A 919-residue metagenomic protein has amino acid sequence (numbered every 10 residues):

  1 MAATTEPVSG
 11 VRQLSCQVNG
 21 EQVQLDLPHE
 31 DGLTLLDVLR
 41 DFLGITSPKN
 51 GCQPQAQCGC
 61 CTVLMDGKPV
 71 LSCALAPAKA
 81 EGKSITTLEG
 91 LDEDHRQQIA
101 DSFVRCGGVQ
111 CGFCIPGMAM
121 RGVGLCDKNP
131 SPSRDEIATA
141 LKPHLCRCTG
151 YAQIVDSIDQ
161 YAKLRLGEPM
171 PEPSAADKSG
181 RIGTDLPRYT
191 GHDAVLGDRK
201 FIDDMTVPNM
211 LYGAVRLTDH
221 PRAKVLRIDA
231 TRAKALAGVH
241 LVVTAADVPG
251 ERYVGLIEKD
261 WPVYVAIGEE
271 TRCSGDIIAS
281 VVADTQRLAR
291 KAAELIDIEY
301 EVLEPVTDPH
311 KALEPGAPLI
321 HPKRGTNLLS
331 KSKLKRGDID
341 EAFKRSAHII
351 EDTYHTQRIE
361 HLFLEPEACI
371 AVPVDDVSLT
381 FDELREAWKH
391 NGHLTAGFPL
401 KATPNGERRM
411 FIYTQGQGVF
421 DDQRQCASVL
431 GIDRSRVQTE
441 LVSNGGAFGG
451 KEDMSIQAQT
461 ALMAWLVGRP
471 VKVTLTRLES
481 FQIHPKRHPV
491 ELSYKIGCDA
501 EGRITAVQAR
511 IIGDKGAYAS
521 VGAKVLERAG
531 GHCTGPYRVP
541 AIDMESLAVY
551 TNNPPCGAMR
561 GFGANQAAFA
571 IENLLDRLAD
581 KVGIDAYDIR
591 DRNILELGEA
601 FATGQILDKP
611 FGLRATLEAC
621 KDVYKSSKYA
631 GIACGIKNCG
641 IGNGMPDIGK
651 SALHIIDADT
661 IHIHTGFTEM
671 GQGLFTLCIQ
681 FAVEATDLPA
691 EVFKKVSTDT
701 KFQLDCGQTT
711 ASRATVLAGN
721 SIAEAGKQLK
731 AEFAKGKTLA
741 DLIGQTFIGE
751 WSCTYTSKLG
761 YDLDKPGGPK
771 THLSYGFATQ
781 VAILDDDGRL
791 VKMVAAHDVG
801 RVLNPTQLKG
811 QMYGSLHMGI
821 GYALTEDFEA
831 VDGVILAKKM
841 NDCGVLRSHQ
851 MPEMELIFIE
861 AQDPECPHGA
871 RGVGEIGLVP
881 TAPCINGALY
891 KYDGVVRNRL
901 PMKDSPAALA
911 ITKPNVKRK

Functional and structural regions predicted by a protein language model:
M1-A175, N643: Signature of N-terminal electron-transfer/Fe-S-associated modules in redox systems
M1-S15, L141-I202, L617-C620, Y629 (+6 more regions): Intrinsic disorder at enzyme termini
G107, T184, T190-L196, N327-C369 (+5 more regions): Glycine-rich loop/linker segments at domain edges
A162-S330, N391-L394: Flexible, low-hydrophobicity surface segments
D193, R199, E269, A368-D375 (+8 more regions): Short beta-strand elements
A245-A246, G431-R436, L466-V471, A500 (+2 more regions): C-terminal catalytic domains of large/alpha subunits in multi-subunit enzymes
G275-I277, A283-T285, G468-G516, G719-I743: Phosphate/diphosphate-binding loops
E314-L430, N593-T660, D741-P769, A778 (+3 more regions): Helix-loop-helix junctions that connect adjacent transmembrane helices in secondary transporters/permeases, recognized
